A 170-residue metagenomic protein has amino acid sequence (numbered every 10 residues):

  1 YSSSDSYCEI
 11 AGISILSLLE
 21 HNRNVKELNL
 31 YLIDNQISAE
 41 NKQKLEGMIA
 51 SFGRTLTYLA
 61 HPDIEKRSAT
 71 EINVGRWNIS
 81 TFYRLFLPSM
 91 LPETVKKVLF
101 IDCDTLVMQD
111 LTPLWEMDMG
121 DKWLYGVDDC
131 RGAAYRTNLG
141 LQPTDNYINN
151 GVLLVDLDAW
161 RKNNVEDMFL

Functional and structural regions predicted by a protein language model:
Y1-L170: Glycosyltransferase catalytic domains, chiefly GT-A lineage
